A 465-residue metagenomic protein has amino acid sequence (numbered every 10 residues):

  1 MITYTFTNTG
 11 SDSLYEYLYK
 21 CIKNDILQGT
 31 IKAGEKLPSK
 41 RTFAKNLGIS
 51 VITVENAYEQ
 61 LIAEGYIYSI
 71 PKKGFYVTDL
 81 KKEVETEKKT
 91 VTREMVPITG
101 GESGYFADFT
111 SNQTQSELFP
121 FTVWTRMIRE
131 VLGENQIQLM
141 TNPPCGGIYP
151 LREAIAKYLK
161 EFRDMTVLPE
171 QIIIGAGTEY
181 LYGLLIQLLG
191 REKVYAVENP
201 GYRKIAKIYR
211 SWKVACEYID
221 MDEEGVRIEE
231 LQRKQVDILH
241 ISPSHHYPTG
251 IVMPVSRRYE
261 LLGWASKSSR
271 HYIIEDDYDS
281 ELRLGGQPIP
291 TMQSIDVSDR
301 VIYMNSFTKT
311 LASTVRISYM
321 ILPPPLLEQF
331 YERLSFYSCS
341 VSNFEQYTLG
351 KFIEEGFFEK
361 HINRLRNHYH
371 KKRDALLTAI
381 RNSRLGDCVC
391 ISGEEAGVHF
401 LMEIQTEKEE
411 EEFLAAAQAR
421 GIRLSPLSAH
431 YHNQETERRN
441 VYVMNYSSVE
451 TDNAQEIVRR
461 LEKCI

Functional and structural regions predicted by a protein language model:
M1-R129, P325, S335-S342, G350-I353 (+5 more regions): N-terminal basic, amphipathic alpha-helical segments
Q138-S269, E281, Q287-I295, Y369 (+1 more regions): Conserved core of the PLP fold type I
I173, A215-I219, I302, S392 (+1 more regions): General small-molecule cofactor/ligand-binding pocket signal
A215, H271-Y272, I422-R423: Residue-level detector of anion-binding/catalytic polar loops
D276-D277: Walker B catalytic acidic pair
P288-F307, E328-Q329, Y442: Conserved active-site segment immediately N-terminal to the catalytic lysine that forms the internal aldimine
I302-S383, I391-S392: PLP-dependent aminotransferase class I/II
